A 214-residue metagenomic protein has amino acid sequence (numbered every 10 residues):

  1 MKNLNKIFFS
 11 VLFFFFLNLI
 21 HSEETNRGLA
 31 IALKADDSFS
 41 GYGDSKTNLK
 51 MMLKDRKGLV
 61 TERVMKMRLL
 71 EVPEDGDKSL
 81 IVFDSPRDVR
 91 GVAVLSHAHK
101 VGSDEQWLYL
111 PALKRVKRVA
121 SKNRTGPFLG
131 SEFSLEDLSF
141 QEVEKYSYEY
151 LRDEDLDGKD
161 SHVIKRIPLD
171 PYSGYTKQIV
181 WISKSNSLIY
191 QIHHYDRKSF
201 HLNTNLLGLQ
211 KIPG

Functional and structural regions predicted by a protein language model:
M1-F9: Bacterial N-terminal signal peptides that target proteins for export
L12-H21: Hydrophobic h-region of N-terminal signal peptides that target proteins for export in Gram-negative bacteria
E24, D155-D157: Short, glycine- and charge-enriched coil/turn segments that flank and shape catalytic ligand pockets
R27-A112: N-terminal mature ectodomain segment of secretory-pathway/periplasmic proteins
L33, D84, L95-H97, E105-Y109 (+3 more regions): Gly/Pro-enriched, hydrophobic low-complexity segments that function as extracytoplasmic propeptides/linkers
L49-M51, M67, I81, Y148 (+3 more regions): Preference for bulky hydrophobic residues occupying beta-strand positions in well-ordered beta-sheet regions
R68-L70, E149-D155, G208-L209: Short amphipathic beta-strand and strand-loop transition segments with alternating hydrophobic
F140-Y146, D153: Surface-exposed beta-loop interaction hotspot
